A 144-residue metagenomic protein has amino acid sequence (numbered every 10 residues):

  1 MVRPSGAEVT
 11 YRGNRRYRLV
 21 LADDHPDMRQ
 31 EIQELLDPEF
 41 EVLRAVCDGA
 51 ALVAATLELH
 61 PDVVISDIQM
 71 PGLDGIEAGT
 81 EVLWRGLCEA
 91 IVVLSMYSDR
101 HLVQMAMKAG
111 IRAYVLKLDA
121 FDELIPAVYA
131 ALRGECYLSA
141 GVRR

Functional and structural regions predicted by a protein language model:
R15-D27, I32-Q33: Conserved acidic segment of CheY-like receiver
D24, L94-S98, K117-D119: Conserved active-site segment of CheY-like receiver
F40-C47, A55: Short hydrophobic/Thr-rich beta-strand motif most characteristic of the beta2 strand and flanking loop of CheY-like
D48-A51, P71-A78: Acidic catalytic/metal-coordinating carboxylates
A54, I76-C88: Short amphipathic alpha-helix used as the core "switch/output" element in two-component signaling
L59-I65: Active-site beta3 strand of CheY-like receiver
D67-P71, S95: Active-site residues of response regulator receiver
H101-K108, R112-R144: Short, flexible helix-to-coil linker/hinge segments that flank and couple to helix-turn-helix
